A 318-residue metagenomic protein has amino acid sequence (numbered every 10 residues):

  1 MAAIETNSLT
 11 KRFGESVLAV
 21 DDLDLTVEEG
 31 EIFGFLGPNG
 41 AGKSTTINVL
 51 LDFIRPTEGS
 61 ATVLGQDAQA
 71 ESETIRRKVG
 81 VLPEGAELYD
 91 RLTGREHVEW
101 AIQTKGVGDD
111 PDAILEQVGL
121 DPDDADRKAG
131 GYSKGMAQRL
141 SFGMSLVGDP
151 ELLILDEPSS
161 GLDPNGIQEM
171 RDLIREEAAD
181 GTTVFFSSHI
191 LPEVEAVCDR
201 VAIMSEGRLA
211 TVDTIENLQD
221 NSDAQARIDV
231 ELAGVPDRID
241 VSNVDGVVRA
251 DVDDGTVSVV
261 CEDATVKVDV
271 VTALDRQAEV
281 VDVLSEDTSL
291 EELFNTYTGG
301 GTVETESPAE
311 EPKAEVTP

Functional and structural regions predicted by a protein language model:
A2-T6, K11-S205, T211: ABC transporter nucleotide-binding domains
N7, T57, D245-V248, V281: A short, local hydrophobic-aromatic micro-motif
G14, Q66-Q69, L209, A233-V235 (+2 more regions): Short, surface-exposed acidic/glycine-rich loop or hinge patches that mediate macromolecular interfaces
E99, P192, E216, T272 (+1 more regions): Active-site phosphate/pyrophosphate- and oxyanion-stabilizing loops and adjacent acidic/basic residues in soluble
Q103-T104, D199, D223, E279 (+1 more regions): Non-catalytic alpha-helical coupling and interface elements of nucleotide-dependent molecular machines and regulators
D172-C261: ABC transporter nucleotide-binding domain
E262-P318: C-terminal coupling/interaction segments
